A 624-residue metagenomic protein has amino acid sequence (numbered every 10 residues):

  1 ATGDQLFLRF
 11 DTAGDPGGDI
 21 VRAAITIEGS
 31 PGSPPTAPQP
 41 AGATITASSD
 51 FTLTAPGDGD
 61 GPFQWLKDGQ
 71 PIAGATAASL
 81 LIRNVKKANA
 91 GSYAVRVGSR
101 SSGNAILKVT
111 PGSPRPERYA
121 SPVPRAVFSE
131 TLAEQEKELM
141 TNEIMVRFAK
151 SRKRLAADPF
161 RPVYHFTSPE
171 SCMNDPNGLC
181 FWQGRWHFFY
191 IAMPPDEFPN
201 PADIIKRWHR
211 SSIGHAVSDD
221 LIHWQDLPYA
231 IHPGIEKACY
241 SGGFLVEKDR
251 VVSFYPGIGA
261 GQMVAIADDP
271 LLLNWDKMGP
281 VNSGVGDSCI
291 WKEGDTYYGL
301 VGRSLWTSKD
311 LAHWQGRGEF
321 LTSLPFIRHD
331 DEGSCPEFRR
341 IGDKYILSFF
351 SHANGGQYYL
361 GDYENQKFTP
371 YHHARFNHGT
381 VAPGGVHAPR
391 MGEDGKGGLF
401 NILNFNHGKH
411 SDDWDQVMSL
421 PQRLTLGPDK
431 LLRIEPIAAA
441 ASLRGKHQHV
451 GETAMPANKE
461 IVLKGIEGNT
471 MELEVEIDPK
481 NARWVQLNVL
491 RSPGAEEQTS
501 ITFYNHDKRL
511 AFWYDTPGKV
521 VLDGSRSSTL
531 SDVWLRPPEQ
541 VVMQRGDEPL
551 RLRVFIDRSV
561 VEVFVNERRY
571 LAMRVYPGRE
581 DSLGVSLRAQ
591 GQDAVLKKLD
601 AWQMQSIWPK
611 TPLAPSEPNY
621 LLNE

Functional and structural regions predicted by a protein language model:
A1-G32: Gly-Asp-aromatic-enriched flexible segments
S48, A75, V85-A94: Solvent-exposed loop/turn motifs of extracellular immunoglobulin-like beta-sandwich domains
S49-G57: A short beta-strand segment in extracellular, disulfide-stabilized domains
G57-Q64: Solvent-exposed loop segments of extracellular immunoglobulin-like
Q64-N84: Surface-exposed, flexible coil segments in extracellular/virion-facing regions
F148, E364-F368, H372-F376, G384 (+1 more regions): Beta-rich accessory regions
A156-F166, D219-P233, D269-S283, S308-D330 (+2 more regions): Blade-edge beta-strand/turn elements of extracellular beta-propeller and related beta-sheet repeat scaffolds
D175-I205, D226-I231, Y240-I266, K277-W306 (+3 more regions): Hydrophobic core segments of beta-strands in well-ordered, beta-rich domains
